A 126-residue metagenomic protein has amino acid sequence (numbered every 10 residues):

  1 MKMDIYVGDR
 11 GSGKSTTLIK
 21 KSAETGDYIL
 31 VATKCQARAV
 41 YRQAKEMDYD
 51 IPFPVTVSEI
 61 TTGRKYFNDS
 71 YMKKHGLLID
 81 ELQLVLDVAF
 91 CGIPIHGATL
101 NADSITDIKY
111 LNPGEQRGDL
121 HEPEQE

Functional and structural regions predicted by a protein language model:
K2-Y66: Conserved P-loop
K34-D48, I60-Y71, L82-E126: Replace "adjacent to P-loop NTPase cores in ATP/GTP-dependent enzymes" with "adjacent to NTP-binding cores
H75: Conserved acidic residues
L78-I79: Hydrophobic residues in beta-strands of the RecA-like P-loop NTPase core, especially within AAA+ ATPase
